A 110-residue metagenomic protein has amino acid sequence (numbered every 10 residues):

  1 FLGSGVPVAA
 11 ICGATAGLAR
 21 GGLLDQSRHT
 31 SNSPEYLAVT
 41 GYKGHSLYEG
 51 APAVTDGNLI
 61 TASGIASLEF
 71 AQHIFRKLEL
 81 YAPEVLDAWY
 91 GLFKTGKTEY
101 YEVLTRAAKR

Functional and structural regions predicted by a protein language model:
F1-A9, G13-R110: Active-site-adjacent pocket-lining segments in enzyme domains
